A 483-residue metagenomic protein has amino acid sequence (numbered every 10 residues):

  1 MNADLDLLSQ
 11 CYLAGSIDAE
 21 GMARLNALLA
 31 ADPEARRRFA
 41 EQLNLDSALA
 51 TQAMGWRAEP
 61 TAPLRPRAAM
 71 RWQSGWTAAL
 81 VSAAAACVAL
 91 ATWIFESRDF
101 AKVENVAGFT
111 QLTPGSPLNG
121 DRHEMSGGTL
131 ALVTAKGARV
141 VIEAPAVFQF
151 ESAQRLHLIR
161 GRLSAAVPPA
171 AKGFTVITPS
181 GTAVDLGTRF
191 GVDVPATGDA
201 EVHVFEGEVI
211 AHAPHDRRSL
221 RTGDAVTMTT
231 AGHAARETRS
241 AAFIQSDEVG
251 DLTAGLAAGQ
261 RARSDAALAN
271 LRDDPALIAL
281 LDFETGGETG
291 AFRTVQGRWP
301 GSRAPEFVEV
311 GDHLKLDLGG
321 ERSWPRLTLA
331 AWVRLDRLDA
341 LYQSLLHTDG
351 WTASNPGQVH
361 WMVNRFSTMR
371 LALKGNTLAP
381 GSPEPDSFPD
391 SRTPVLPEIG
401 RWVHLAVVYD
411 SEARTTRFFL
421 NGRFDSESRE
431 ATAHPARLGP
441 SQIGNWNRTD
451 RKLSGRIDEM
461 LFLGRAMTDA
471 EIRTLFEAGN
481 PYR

Functional and structural regions predicted by a protein language model:
A3-R67: Short alpha-helical interface segments
T61-V103: Single-pass transmembrane signal-anchor helices and their membrane-water interface zones
A89-R122, S126-V226: Flexible, surface-exposed loop/linker segments and immediately adjacent secondary-structure boundaries
D199, W332, R392-A406: Trp-centered recognition loops
T222, T238-P275, E459-R483: Extended recognition patches within non-cytosolic domains
D273-T289, V295, W299-A304, E309-A379 (+5 more regions): Extracellular glycan-recognition modules
V407-R429: Carbohydrate-binding surfaces in secreted/extracellular proteins
E427-R456: Flexible glycan-contacting loops in extracellular carbohydrate-active proteins
